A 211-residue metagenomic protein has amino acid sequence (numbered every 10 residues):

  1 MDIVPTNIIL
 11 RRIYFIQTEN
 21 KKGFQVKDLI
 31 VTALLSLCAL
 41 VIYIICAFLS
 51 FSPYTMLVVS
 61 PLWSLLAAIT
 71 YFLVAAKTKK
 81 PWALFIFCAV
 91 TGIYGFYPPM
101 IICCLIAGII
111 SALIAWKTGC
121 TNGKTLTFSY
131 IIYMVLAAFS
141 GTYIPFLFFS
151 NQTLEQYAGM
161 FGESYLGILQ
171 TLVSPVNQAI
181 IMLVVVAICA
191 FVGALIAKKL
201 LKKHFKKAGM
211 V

Functional and structural regions predicted by a protein language model:
M1-L34, C38, L169-V211: Alpha-helical transmembrane segments and their cytosolic interface
Q17-F85: Hydrophobic transmembrane alpha-helices
E19, G23-K27, F51, T55 (+6 more regions): Juxtamembrane/transmembrane-helix boundary motifs in multi-pass membrane proteins
L29-A33, P61-L62, L84-I86, I101-I106 (+3 more regions): Hydrophobic alpha-helical transmembrane segments
L34-S36, V41, L105-T142, A194: Short helix-perturbing small/polar motifs within transmembrane alpha-helices
C46-Y54, T78, W82, I114 (+4 more regions): Membrane-interfacial segments
F48-M56, A89-I114: Interfacial aromatic-anchored transmembrane helix boundaries in multi-pass membrane proteins
I101, L126-K203: Membrane-embedded alpha-helical hairpins and interfacial helices in multi-pass inner-membrane proteins
